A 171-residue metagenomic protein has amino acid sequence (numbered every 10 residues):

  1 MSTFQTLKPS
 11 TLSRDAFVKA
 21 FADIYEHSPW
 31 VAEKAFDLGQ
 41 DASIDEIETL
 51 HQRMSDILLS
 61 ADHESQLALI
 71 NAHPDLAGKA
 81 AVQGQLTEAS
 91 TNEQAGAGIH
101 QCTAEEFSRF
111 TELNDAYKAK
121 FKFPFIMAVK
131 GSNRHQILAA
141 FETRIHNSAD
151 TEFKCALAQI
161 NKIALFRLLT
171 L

Functional and structural regions predicted by a protein language model:
M1-D23: Charged, compositionally biased N-terminal leader segments and the immediate start of the first structured element
T11, E33-L113, I163-L171: Aromatic-anchored, charged helix-turn/loop surface patch used as a conserved interaction hotspot
A20, P29-V31, L59: Domain-wide signal for the mature, well-folded portions of proteins, strongly enriched in nucleus-encoded organellar
D23, Q40, S55-L59, I126 (+2 more regions): Amphipathic alpha-helical interaction elements
Y25, P29, L169-T170: Residues lining hydrophobic/aromatic ligand-binding pockets adjacent to catalytic sites
S28-P29, A35, F125: Residue-level signal for inorganic ion chemistry
C102-L171: C-terminal non-catalytic interaction appendages of large macromolecular assemblies
